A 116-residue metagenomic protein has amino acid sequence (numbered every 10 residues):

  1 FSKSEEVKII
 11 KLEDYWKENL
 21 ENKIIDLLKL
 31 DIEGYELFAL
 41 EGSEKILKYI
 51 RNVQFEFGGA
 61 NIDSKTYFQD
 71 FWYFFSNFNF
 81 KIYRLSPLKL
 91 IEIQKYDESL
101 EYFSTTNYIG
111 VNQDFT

Functional and structural regions predicted by a protein language model:
F1-Y49, I62-T66, D70: Short internal loop-to-helix segment that lines adenine-nucleotide cofactor pockets
K3, N19, N61, K65-T116: Rossmann-like AdoMet/SAM-dependent catalytic core
N22, N52-V53, K81: A general structural signal for well-ordered secondary-structure junctions
K29-L30, Q54-E56, I109-V111: Short beta-strand segments
I50-A60: Conserved beta-strand signature within the Rossmann-like core of class I S-adenosyl-L-methionine
